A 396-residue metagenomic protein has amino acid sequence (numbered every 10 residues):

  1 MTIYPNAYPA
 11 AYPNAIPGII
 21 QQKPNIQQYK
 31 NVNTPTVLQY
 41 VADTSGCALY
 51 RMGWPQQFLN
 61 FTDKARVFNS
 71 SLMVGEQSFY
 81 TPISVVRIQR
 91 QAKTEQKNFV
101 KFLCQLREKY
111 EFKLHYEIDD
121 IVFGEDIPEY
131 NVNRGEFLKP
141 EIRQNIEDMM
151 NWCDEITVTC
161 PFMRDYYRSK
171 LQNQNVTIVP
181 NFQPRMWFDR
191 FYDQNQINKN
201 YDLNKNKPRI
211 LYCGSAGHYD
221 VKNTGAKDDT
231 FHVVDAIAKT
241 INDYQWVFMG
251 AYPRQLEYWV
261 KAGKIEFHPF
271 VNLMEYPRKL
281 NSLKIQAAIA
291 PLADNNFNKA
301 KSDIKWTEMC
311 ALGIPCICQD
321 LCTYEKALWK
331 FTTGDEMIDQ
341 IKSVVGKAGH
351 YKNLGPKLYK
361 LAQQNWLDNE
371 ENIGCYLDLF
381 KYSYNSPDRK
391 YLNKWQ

Functional and structural regions predicted by a protein language model:
T2-T94: N-terminal pre-catalytic "stem/leader" segment of glycosyltransferase-like enzymes
Y40-F58, N181-S282: Conserved catalytic-core segment of nucleotide-activated headgroup transferases in glycan assembly
D43, H115-R143, M186-D193, N204-N206 (+1 more regions): Acceptor-binding helix/loop patch of EC 2.4 sugar-transfer enzymes, predominantly nucleotide-sugar-dependent
C104-K109, E136-I156: Membrane-proximal helix-turn-helix segments that form the acceptor-binding/catalytic region of lipid-linked
G124, D220-D228, M274, R278-A311 (+1 more regions): Nucleotide-sugar-dependent
D154-R168, Q172-Q194, R209: Donor nucleotide-sugar binding/catalytic pocket of nucleotide-sugar-dependent glycosyltransferases
E325-S343: Change "using UDP/GDP/dTDP sugars" to "using nucleotide sugars
G346-N393: A charged, aromatic-enriched C-terminal amphipathic alpha-helix characteristic of glycosyltransferases across folds
